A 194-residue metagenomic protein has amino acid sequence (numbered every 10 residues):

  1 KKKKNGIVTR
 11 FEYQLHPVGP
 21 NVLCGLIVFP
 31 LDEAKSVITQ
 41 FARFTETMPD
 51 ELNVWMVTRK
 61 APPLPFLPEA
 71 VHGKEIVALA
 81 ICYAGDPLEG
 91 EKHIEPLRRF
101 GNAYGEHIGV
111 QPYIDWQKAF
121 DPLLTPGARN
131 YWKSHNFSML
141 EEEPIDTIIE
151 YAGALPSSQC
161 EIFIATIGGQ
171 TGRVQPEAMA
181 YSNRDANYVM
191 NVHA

Functional and structural regions predicted by a protein language model:
K1-A194: Soluble FAD-dependent oxygen oxidases
